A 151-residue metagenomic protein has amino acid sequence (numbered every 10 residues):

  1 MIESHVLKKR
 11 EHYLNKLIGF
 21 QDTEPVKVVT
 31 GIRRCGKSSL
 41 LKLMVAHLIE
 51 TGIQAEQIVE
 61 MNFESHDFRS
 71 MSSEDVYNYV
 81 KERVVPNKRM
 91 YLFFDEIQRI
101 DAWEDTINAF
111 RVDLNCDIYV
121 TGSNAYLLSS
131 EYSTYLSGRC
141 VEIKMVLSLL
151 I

Functional and structural regions predicted by a protein language model:
M1-I151: Phosphate-binding site recognition
